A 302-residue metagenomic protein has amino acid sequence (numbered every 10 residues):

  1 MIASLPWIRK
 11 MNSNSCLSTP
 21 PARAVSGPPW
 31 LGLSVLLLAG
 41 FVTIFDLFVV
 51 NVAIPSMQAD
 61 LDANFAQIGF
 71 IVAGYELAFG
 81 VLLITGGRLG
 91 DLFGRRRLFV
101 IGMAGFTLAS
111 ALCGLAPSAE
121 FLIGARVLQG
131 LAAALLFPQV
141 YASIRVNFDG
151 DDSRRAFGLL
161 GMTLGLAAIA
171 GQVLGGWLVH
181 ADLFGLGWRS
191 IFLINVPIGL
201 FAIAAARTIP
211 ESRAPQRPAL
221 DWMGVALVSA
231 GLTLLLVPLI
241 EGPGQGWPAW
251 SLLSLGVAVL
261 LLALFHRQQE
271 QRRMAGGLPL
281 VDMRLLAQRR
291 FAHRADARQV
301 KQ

Functional and structural regions predicted by a protein language model:
M1-C16: Short, intrinsically disordered or compositionally biased N-terminal tails of bacterial proteins
W7, P21-A22, V300: Generic low-complexity segments that are intrinsically disordered, proline-rich and/or Lys/Arg-biased
W7-I8, V52, M57, L82 (+4 more regions): A ubiquitous, low-specificity "background" feature that marks scattered single residues across proteins without
C16-A204: Transmembrane-helix bundle of Major Facilitator Superfamily
W30-F45, V50-V52, L61, L261 (+1 more regions): 12-transmembrane solute porter fold
L159-T163, M223, A297: Hydrophobic alpha-helical segments of secondary membrane carriers
A181-D296: Hydrophobic transmembrane-helix bundles of small-molecule transporters
